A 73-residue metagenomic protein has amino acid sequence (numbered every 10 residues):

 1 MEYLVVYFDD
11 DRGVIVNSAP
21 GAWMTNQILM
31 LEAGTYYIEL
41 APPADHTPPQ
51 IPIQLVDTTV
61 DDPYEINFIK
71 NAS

Functional and structural regions predicted by a protein language model:
M1-S73: Short loop/turn and low-complexity linker motifs enriched in small/turn-promoting residues
